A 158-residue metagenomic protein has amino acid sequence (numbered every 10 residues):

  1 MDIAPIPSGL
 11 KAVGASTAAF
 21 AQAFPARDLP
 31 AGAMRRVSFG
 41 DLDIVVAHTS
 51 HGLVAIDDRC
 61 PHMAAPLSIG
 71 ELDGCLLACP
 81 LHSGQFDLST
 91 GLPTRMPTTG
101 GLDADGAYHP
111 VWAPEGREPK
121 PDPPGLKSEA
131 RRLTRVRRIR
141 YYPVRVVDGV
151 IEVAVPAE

Functional and structural regions predicted by a protein language model:
M1-G74, D87-L88, L92, G101 (+1 more regions): N-terminal pre-ligand scaffold of iron-sulfur
C60, C79-H82: Short cysteine clusters
P97: Nucleic acid-binding interface residues in structured DNA/RNA-binding domains, emphasizing the DNA-engaging scaffolds
